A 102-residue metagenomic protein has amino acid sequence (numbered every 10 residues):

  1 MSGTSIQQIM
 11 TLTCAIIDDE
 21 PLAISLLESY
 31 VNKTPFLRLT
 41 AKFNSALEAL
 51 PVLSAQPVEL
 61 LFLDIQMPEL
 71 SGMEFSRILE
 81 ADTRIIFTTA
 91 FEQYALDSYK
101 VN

Functional and structural regions predicted by a protein language model:
M1-T13: Non-catalytic signal-transmission and effector/linker regions of two-component phosphorelay proteins
C14, L39-T40, I85: Hydrophobic/aromatic residues located in beta-strands of well-ordered beta-sheets within soluble catalytic
I17-D18, F43, L61, T88: Conserved sequence signature across two-component system core domains
E20-I24, A95: Short acidic/polar segment at the start of the alpha1 helix of CheY-like receiver
A23, N32, P68: The feature encodes the CheY-like receiver
L26-E28: Short hydrophobic helical patches associated with two-component signaling proteins
F36-N44, A49-V52: Short hydrophobic/Thr-rich beta-strand motif most characteristic of the beta2 strand and flanking loop of CheY-like
L50-N102: CheY-like receiver
